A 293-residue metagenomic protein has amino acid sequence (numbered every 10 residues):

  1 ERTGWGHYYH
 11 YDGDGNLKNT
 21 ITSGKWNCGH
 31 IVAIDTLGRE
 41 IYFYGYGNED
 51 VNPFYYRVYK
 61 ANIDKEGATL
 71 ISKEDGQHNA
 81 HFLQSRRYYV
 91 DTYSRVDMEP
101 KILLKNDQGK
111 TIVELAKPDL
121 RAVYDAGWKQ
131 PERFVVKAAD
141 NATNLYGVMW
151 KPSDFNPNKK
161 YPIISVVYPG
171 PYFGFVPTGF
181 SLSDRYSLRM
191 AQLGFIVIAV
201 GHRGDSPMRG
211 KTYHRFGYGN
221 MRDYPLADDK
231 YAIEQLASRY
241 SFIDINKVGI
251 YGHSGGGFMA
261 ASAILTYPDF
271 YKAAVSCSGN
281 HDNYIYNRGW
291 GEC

Functional and structural regions predicted by a protein language model:
E1, E40-G45, Y89-T92: Residue position within the beta-strands of beta-propeller blades
E1-R2, Y11-L37, Y46-D50, A61-H78 (+1 more regions): Multi-bladed beta-propeller domains
R2-G6, E49-Y55, R95-M98: Short, solvent-exposed loop/turn segments at conserved positions within beta-propeller repeat blades
G4-H7, Y44, F54-R57, V176-G179 (+1 more regions): Beta-propeller blade termini and top-face loops
G6, N16, E66, P100 (+1 more regions): Glycine-centered loop/turn positions within well-structured domains that cap or flank conserved ligand/cofactor-binding
H7-Y9, R57-Y59, K101-L103: A short loop-to-beta-strand structural motif that recurs across blades of beta-propeller domains
T36-G38, Q84-S85: Residue-level detector of Asp-centered blade-edge/turn motifs that repeat once per structural unit in beta-propeller
Q77-C293: Serine-hydrolase catalytic core recognition
